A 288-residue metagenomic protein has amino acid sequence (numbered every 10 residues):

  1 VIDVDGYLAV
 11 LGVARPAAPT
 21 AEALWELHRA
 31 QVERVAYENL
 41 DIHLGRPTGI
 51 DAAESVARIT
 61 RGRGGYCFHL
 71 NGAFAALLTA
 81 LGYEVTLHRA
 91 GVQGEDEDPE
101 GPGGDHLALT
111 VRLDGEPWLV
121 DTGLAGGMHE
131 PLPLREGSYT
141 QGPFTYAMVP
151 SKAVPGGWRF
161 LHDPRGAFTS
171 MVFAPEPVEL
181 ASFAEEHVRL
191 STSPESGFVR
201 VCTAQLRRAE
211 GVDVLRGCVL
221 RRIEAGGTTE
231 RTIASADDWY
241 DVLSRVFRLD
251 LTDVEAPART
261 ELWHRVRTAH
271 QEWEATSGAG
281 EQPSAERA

Functional and structural regions predicted by a protein language model:
V1-G62: Secondary-structure boundary elements
V1-L11, R15, E33-A36, R46 (+1 more regions): His-Asp-centered catalytic microenvironments across diverse enzyme cores, prominently the transglutaminase-like
D5, W25, R29, H69-A80 (+1 more regions): A broad, structural surface signal
V10, A80, R245-V246: Residues at alpha-helix termini
A21, G91, P257: Residue-level "edge-of-site" marker
R63-R89, L109, A204: Cysteine-centered nucleophilic/redox motifs
R221-A288: Extended, charged low-complexity segments that frequently continue into or abut oligomerization scaffolds
